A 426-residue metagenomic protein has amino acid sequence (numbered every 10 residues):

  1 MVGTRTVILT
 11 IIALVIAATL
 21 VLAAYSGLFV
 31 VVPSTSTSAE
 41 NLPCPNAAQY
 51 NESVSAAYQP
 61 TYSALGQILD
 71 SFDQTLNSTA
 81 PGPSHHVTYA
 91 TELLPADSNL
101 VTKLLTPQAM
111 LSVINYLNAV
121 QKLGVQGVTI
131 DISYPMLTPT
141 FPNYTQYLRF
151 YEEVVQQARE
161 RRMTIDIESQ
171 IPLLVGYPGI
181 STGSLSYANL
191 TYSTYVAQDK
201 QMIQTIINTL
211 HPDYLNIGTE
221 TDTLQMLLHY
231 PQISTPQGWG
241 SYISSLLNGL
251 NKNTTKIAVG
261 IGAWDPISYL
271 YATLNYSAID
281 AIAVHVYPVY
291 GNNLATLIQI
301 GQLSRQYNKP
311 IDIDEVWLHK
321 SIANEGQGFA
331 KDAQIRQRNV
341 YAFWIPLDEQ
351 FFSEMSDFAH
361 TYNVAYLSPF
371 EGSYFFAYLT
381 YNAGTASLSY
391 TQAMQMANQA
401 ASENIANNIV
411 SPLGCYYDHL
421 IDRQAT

Functional and structural regions predicted by a protein language model:
M1-A39: Secretory targeting signatures
S38-V125: Boundary/entry segment of secreted carbohydrate-active catalytic domains
P43-Y62, D312-T426: Substrate-binding cleft of secreted/luminal carbohydrate-active enzymes
H85-L93, V128-I130, I165-S169, D213-I217 (+4 more regions): Hydrophobic faces of well-ordered beta-strands that scaffold small-molecule active sites in alpha/beta enzyme cores
E92-S112, L185-Y195, A258-W264, Q334-D348: Active-site mouth loops of central-metabolism enzymes
T106-M136, D166, P212, I282 (+1 more regions): Catalytic domains of carbohydrate-active enzymes, especially glycoside hydrolases
T138-E152, G176-S277, G291-Q306, Q350 (+1 more regions): Active-site cleft segment of glycoside hydrolase catalytic domains centered on the general acid/base Glu
I279-K309, S321-A323, R338-I345: Substrate-binding surface in catalytic domains of secreted glycosidases
